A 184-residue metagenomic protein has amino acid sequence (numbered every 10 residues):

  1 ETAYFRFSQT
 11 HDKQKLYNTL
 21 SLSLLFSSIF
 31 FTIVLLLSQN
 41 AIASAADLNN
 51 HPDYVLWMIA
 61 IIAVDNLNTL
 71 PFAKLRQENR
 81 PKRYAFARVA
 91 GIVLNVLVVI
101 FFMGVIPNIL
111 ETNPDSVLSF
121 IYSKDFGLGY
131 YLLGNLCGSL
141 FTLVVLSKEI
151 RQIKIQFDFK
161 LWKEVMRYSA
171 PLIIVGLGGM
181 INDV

Functional and structural regions predicted by a protein language model:
E1-N40, N49, D53-L56, R88: Membrane-water interface segments that mark the loop-to-transmembrane alpha-helix transition
E1-Q9, L24, A60-L70, G176-V184: Small-residue-rich midsections of specific transmembrane alpha-helices
R6-Q9, K13, D65-R88, I150-I153: Membrane-interface junctions at transmembrane-helix termini in multi-pass inner-membrane proteins
Q14-N18, V55-A60, L75-M103, E111: Alpha-helical transmembrane segments of multi-pass membrane transporters/permeases
L24, S28, I62, I92-V96 (+1 more regions): Residue-level recognition of pore/gate-forming positions within transmembrane alpha-helices of multi-pass
I29, I33, D47-P71, L132-L133 (+1 more regions): Alpha-helical transmembrane segments of multi-pass membrane proteins
F30-N49, I106-S119: Short membrane-interface helical motifs at transmembrane helix boundaries in multi-pass membrane transporters
I109-G134, T142-D183: Interhelical loop/hinge segments that connect adjacent transmembrane helices in multipass membrane
